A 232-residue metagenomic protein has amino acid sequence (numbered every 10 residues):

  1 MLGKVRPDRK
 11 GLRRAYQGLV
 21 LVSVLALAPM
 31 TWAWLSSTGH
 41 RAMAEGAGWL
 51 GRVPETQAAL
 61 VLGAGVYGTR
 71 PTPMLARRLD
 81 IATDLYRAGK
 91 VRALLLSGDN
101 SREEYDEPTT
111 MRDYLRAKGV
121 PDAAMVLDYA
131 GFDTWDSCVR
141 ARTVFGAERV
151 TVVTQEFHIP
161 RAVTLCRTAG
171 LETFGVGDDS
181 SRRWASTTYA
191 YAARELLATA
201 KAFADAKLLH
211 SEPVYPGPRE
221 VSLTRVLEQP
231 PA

Functional and structural regions predicted by a protein language model:
M1-V53, V214-V221: N-terminal membrane-anchoring alpha-helices
L2, R6, A33-A193: A structural signal for short, hydrophobic/glycine-enriched beta-strand patches
R102-E107, F174, L196-F203, E220-R225: A general structural signal for short secondary-structure boundary/capping elements
Y189-E212: A transmembrane-helix-recognition feature enriched in membrane-embedded lipid enzymes and envelope glyco-/phospholipid
H210-A232: Short linear elements at protein peripheries
